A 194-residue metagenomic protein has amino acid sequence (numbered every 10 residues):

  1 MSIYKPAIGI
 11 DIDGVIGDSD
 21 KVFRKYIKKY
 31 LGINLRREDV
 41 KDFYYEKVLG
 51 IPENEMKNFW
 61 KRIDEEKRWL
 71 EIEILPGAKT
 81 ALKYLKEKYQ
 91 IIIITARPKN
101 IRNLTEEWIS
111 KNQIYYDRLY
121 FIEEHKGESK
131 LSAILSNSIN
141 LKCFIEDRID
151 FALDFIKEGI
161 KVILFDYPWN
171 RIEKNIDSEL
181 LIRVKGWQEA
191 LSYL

Functional and structural regions predicted by a protein language model:
M1-N58: Active-site neighborhood of HAD-like aspartate-dependent phosphohydrolases
E46-T80: Metal-dependent phosphoesterase signature
W69, A78-W108, Y120-I122: Substrate-recognition element of Asp-dependent hydrolases with the DxDx(T/V) motif
P98-I145, I149-D154, E158: Substrate-recognition "cap/lid" segment bordering the active-site pocket of phosphatases
Y120-E123, E179-E189: Short acidic-hydrophobic, aromatic-tinged amphipathic segments that line or gate anion-handling sites
G127-S132, R171-E179, S192-L194: Short, charged, surface-exposed secondary-structure boundary motifs
F144-K185: Acidic, Mg2+-coordinating phosphoryl-transfer loop and its flanking beta/alpha structural elements, shared across
